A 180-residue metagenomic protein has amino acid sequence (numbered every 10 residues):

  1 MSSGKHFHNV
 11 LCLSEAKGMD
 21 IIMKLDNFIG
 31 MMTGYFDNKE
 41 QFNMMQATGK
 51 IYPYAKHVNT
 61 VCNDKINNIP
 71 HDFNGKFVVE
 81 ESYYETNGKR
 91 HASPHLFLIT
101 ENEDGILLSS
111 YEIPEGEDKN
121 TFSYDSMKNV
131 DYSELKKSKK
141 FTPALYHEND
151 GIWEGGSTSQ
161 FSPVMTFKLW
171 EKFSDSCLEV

Functional and structural regions predicted by a protein language model:
M1-M19: N-terminal amphipathic/basic-hydrophobic helices that include classical n-h-c signal peptides and signal-anchor
S2-K5, G34, N38: Generic hydrophobic/packing signal
H6-H8, H57, H71, H91 (+2 more regions): Histidine (H) residue identity feature
D20-K24: A short, compositionally biased domain-edge/stem linker segment
L25, M31, K39-Q41, M45 (+1 more regions): Calycin-type beta-barrel ligand-binding domains and close structural analogs
L25-N27, Y35-F73: Short, solvent-exposed loop/hinge segments that bridge or flank secondary-structure elements
